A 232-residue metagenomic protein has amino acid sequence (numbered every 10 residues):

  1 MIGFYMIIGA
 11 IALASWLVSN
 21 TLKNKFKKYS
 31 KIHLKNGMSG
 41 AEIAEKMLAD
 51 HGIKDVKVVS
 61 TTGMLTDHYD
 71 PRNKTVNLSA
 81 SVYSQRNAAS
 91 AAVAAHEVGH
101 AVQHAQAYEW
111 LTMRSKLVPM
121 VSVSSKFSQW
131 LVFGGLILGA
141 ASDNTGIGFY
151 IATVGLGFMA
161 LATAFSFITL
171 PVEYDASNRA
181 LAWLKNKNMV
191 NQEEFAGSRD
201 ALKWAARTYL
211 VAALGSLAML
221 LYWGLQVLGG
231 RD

Functional and structural regions predicted by a protein language model:
M1-K25, T153-L156, S166-L170: Hydrophobic alpha-helical transmembrane segments of small proteolipidic membrane proteins, enriched in energy-coupled
I7-I11, V121-S128, I151-F158, A162 (+2 more regions): Hydrophobic alpha-helical transmembrane segments of polytopic
I8-A14, W130-G134, G224: Core hydrophobic alpha-helical membrane-spanning segments
S19-S125, A164-D232: Polar-ligand-bearing catalytic/cofactor-coordination segments of membrane-embedded or membrane-tethered inner-membrane
L117-D143: Post-HExxH zinc-binding segment in Zn-dependent metallohydrolases
I137-V154, G229-D232: Membrane-interfacial helix-loop-helix connectors in multipass membrane proteins
S142, G148, M159-F165: Conserved, surface-exposed functional patches that form binding/active-site neighborhoods
